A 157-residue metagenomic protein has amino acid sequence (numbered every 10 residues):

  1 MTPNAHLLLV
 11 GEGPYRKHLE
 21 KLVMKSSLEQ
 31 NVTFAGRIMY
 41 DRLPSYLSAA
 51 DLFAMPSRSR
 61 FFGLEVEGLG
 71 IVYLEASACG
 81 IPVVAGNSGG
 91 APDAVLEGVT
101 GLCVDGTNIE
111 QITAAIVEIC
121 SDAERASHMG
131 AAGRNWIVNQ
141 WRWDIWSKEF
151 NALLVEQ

Functional and structural regions predicted by a protein language model:
K17-R42, L52: Nucleotide-activated donor-binding/catalytic signature segment of Leloir-type glycosyltransferases, i.e., the conserved
L43-P44, F61-G63, G89-A94, E110: Short glycine/proline-enriched, acidic/aromatic patches that form the donor-sugar handling elements
S48-V66, I81: Acidic donor-binding loop of glycosyltransferase active sites
E65-Y73, A91: Short glycine/serine-rich donor-binding loops of glycosyltransferases
Y73, A78, P82-A85, V95: Short hydrophobic beta-strand element within catalytic cores of glycosyltransferases and related nucleotide-activated
L96-G98, L102-I109, E118-A123: Conserved acidic donor-binding segment of nucleotide-sugar-dependent glycosyltransferases
Q111, E118, R125-N139, W146-E149: A short, well-ordered alpha-helix in the C-terminal region of glycosyltransferases
